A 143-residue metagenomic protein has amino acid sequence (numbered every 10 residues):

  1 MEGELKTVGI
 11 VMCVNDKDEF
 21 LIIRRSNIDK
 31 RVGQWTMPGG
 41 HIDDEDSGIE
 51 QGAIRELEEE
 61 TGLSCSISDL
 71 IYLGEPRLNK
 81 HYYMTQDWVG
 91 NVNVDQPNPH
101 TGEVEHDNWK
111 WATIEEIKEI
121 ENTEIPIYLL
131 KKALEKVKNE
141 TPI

Functional and structural regions predicted by a protein language model:
M1-L21, P38-D43: Conserved N-terminal beta-strand and adjoining loop/helix that marks the start of the Nudix/MutT-like hydrolase domain
E4-K6, N15, K30, R77-L78 (+1 more regions): A generic fold-level signal
D18-E19, G33, N79, N108: A generic secondary-structure signal marking the coil-to-beta-strand transition
E19-R55, E59: Conserved Nudix-box catalytic region and its N-terminal flanking loop in Nudix hydrolases and closely related
I42-P126: Unchanged
P126-I143: Charged phosphate-binding loop/patch that engages nucleotide di/tri-phosphates or the phosphate backbone of nucleic
